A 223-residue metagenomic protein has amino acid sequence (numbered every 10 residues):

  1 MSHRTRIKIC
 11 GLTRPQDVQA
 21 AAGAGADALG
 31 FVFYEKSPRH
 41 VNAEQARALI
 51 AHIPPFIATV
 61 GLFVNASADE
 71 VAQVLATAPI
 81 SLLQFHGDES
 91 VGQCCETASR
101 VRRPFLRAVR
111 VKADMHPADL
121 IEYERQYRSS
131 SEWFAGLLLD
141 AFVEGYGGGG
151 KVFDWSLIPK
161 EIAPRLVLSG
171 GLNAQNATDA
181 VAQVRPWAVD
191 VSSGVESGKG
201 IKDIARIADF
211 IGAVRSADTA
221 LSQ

Functional and structural regions predicted by a protein language model:
M1-C10, Q223: N-terminal amphipathic alpha-helix/helix-capping segment at the start of soluble metabolic enzymes
K8-Q19, A24, V32: N-terminal beta1-alpha1 ligand-phosphate binding loop
A21, L83, L137, D154 (+4 more regions): Conserved, mostly hydrophobic/aromatic
A22-G25, L75-A76, R128-S130, V181-A182: Non-catalytic positions within long, well-ordered alpha-helices that form the structural scaffold/packing of enzyme
A26-S37, Q84-S90, F142-V143, G148 (+1 more regions): Glycine-rich phosphate-binding active-site loops on the catalytic face of alpha/beta enzymes
F33-S37, Q45, I50-L168: Conserved anion-binding
A43-Q45, L49-I53, E96-T97, S192-Q223: C-terminal helical cap(s) of enzyme catalytic domains, especially alpha/beta-barrels
A163-Q183, E196: A C-terminal functional module that forms or caps the active site or interfaces directly with catalytic machinery
